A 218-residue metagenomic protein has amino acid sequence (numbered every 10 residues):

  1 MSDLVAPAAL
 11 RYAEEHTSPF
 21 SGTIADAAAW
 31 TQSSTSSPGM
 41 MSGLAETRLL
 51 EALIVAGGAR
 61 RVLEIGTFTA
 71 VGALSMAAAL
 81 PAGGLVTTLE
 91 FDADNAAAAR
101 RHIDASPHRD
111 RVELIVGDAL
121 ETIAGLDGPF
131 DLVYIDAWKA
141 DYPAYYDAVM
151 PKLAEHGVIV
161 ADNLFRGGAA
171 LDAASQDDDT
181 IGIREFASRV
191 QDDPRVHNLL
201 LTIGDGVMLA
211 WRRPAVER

Functional and structural regions predicted by a protein language model:
M1-L132, K139-V160, L164-R218: A short alpha-helical cap/connector motif
